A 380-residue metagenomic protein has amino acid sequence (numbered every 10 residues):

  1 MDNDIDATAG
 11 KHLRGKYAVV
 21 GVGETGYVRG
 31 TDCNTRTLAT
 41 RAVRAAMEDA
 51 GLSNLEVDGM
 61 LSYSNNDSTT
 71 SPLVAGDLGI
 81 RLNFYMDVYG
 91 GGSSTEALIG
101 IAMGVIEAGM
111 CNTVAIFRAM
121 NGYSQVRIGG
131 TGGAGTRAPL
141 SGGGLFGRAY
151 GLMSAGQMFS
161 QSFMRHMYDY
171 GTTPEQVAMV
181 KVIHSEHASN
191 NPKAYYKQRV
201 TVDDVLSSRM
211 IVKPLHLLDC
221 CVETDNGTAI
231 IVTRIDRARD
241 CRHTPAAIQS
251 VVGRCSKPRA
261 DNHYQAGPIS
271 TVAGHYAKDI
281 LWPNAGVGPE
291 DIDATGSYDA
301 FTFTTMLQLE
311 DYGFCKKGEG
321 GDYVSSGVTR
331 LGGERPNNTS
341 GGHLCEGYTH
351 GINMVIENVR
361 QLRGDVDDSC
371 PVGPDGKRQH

Functional and structural regions predicted by a protein language model:
D2-S93, I101, V105, S162 (+6 more regions): Conserved active-site "lid/cap" helical segment
D2-T35, M179, M210-Y276, I280 (+4 more regions): Condensing-enzyme catalytic core mediating Claisen C-C bond formation in acyl metabolism
L13, Y63-M158, Y196-V222, R254-S256 (+2 more regions): Conserved catalytic cysteine-centered active-site region of acyl-thioester-dependent Claisen-condensing enzymes
T31-D32, Q125-T131, S189-K193, R259-D261 (+2 more regions): Short acidic, glycine/serine/threonine-rich loops at helix termini
N54-Y63, F84-D87, V114-A119, E175-I183 (+5 more regions): Beta-strand segments within the central parallel beta-sheet cores of soluble alpha/beta enzyme folds
N66-D77, A260-Q265, D299-D322: Short glycine/threonine-rich loop-to-helix capping motif typified by GTGT followed within a few residues by an Asp-Pro
G90-M120, G156-N190, I230-D236, C345-V366: Active-site-proximal alpha-helical scaffold in enzymes
G267-T302, D311-F314, H343-G347: Extended C-terminal subregions enriched in glycine
